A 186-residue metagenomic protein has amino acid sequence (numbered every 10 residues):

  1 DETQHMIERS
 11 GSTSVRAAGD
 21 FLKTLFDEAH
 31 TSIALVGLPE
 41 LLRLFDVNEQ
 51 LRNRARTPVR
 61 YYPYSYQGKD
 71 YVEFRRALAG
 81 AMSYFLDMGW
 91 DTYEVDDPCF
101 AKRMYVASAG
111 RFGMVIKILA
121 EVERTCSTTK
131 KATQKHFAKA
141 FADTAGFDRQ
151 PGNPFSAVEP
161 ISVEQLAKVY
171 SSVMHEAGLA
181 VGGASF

Functional and structural regions predicted by a protein language model:
E2: Catalytic glutamate of the conserved HExxH
H5-G11, V15-C99: The catalytic "switch" region of P-loop NTPases
G68, R75-F186: C-terminal alpha-helical "lid" subdomain
